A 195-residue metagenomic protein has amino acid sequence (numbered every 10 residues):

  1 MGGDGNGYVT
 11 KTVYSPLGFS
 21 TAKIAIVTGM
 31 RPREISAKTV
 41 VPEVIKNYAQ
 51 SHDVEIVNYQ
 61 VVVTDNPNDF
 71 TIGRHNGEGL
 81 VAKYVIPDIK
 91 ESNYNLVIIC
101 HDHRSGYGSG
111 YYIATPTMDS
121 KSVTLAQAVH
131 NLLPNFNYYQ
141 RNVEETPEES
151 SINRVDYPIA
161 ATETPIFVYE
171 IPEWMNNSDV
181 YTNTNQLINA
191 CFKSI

Functional and structural regions predicted by a protein language model:
M1-I195: Structured catalytic-domain cores with a bias toward divalent-metal coordination
